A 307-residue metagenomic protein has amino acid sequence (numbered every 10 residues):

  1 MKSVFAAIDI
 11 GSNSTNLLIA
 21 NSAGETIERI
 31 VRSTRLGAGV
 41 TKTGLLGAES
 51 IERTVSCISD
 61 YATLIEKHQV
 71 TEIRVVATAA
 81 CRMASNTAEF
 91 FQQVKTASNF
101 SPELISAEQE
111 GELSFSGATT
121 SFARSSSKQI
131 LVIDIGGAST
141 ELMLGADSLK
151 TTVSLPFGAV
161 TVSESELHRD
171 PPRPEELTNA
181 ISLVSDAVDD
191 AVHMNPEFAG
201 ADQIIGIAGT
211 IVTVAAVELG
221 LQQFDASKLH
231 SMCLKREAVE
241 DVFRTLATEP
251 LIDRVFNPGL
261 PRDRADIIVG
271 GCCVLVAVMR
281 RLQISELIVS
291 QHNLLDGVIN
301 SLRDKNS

Functional and structural regions predicted by a protein language model:
S3-T26: N-terminal basic/disordered segments at the start of proteins
F5, I19-S22, R35, G39-K67 (+4 more regions): Helical "lid/coupling" subdomains associated with nucleotide-phosphate turnover
D9-G11, E110, D134: Acidic active-site catalytic centers that drive phospho-/nucleotidyl reactions and related ester hydrolyses
I10-S12, G137, A146-S148: A generic beta-sheet turn/junction motif
S14-N16, S139, I211: Structural motif
I30-T34: A structural signal for short, well-ordered beta-strand segments
L131-S139, M143: A generic, well-ordered mixed alpha/beta core segment in the N-terminal half of proteins
